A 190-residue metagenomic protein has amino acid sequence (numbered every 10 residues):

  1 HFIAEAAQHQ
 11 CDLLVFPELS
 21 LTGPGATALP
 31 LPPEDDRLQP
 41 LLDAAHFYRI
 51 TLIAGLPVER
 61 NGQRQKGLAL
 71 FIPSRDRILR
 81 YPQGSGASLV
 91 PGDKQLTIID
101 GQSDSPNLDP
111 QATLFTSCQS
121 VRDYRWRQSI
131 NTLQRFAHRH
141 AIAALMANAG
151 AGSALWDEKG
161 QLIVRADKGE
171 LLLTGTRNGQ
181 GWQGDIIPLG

Functional and structural regions predicted by a protein language model:
H1-E5, S103-P106: Short, well-ordered amphipathic alpha-helical segments that serve as non-catalytic structural scaffolds within diverse
F2-S74, D123-I142: Cys-nucleophile CN-hydrolase/nitrilase-fold catalytic domain and related Cys-dependent amidase chemistry that acts on
L19, V58, Q83, S120 (+1 more regions): Residue-level "edge-of-site" marker
G23-L29, K94, T113-V121: Short, basic, glycine/proline-bearing loop/turn elements
D35-I53, S105-L172: CN hydrolase (nitrilase-like) catalytic-core segments centered on the catalytic cysteine and neighboring Lys/Glu
E59-Q111, R122-Y124, Q128-N131, D167-G169 (+2 more regions): Active-site catalytic loop in hydrolytic enzyme cores
L173-G179: Exposed aromatic-hydrophobic patches
